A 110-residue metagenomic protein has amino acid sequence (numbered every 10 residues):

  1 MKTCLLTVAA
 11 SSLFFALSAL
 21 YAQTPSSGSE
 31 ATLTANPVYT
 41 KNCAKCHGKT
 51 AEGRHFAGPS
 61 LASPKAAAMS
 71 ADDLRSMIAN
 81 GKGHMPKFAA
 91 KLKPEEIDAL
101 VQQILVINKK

Functional and structural regions predicted by a protein language model:
M1-S29, K110: N-terminal export/targeting leaders of redox proteins
A16, P37-T40: Processing junctions and N-termini across compartments
A31-N36, G48-M77: Gly/Gly-Pro-rich "capping" loops immediately C-terminal to redox-active cysteine motifs in periplasmic/lumenal
T34, F56, G83, P94-E95: Surface-exposed, polar/charged faces of alpha-helical domains in mature secreted/periplasmic/lumenal proteins
Y39-K49, L100: The canonical Cys-X-X-Cys-His
T50, K82, I107-N108: A general structural signal marking secondary-structure boundaries and capping sites
D72-F88: Short Fe-S-cluster ligation motifs
I78, A90-K110: C-terminal capping alpha-helices of c-type cytochrome domains
